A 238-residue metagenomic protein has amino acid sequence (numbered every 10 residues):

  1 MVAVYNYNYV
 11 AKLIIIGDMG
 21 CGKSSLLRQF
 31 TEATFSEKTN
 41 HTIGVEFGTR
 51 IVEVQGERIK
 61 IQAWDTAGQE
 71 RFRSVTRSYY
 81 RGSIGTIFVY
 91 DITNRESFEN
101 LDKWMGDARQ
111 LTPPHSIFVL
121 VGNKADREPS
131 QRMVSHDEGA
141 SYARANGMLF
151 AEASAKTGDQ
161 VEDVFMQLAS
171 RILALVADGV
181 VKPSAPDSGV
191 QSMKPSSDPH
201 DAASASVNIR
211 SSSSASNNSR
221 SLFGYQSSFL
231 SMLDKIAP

Functional and structural regions predicted by a protein language model:
M1-G20, R58, P114-L120, K124-P238: Conserved P-loop small GTPase signature centered on TRAFAC-class small GTPases
L13, L26, G44, A63-D65 (+5 more regions): Residue-level signature of catalytic and energy-coupling elements of molecular machines, predominantly ATP/GTP-dependent
S24-S36: A conserved segment at the C-terminal end of the G1
K38-F47: Short beta-strand-centered segment that lines the nucleotide-binding/catalytic pocket of NTP-utilizing
G48, R73-S78: Conserved alpha-helical scaffold flanking the Walker A/P-loop in AAA+ ATPase domains
I51, R58-K60, G82-I84, G106 (+2 more regions): Tandem repeat protein-protein interaction scaffolds, dominated by ankyrin-repeat arrays but also generalizing to other
I59-F72: Switch II (G3) loop of P-loop NTPases
S83-D102, T112-S116, A125-R132: Conserved Switch II/interswitch segment of TRAFAC-class P-loop GTPases
